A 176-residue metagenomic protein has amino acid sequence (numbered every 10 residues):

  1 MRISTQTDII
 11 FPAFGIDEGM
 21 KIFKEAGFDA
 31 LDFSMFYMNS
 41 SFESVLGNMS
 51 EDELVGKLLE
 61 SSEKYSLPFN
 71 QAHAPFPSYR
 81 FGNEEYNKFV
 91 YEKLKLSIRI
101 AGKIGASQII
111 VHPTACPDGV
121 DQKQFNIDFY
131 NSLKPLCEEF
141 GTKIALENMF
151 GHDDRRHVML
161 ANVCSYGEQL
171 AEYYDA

Functional and structural regions predicted by a protein language model:
M1-S107, N131, E138: N-terminal pre-domain/capping segments
R2-T5, M20, L31, A72 (+2 more regions): Acidic/histidine-rich catalytic cores of soluble enzymes
T7-I10, P117, A161: Short N-terminal micro-motifs specific to bacterial/archaeal maturation and metal-cluster initiation sites
K64, I109, T114, L170-A176: Mature, folded catalytic cores of secreted/periplasmic enzymes
E85, D121, A161: Short, surface-exposed alpha-helical recognition segments that flank or form part of ligand/macromolecule-binding
A101-D121, F140, A145-R155: Active-site groove signature of glycoside hydrolases
